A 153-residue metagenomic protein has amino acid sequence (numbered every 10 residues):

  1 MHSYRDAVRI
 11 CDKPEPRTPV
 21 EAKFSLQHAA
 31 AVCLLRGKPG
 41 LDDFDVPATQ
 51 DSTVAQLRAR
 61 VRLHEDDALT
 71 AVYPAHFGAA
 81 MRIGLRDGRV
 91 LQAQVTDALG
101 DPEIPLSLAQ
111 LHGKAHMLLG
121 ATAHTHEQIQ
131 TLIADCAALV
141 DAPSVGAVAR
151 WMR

Functional and structural regions predicted by a protein language model:
M1-R153: Terminal-appendage/accessory-domain detector
